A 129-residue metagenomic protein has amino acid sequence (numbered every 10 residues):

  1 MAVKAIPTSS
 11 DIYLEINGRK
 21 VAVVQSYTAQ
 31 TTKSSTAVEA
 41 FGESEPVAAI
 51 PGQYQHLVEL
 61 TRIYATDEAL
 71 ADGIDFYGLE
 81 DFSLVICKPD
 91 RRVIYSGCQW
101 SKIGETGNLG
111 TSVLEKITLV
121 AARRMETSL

Functional and structural regions predicted by a protein language model:
M1-Y64, P89-K116, L129: Solvent-exposed edge beta-strands and adjacent loop segments that serve as assembly or binding interfaces
L70-S96: Short, acidic/charged, Gly/Pro-enriched secondary-structure junctions
V120-T127: Hydrophobic lipid-interacting interfaces of membrane-associated proteins
